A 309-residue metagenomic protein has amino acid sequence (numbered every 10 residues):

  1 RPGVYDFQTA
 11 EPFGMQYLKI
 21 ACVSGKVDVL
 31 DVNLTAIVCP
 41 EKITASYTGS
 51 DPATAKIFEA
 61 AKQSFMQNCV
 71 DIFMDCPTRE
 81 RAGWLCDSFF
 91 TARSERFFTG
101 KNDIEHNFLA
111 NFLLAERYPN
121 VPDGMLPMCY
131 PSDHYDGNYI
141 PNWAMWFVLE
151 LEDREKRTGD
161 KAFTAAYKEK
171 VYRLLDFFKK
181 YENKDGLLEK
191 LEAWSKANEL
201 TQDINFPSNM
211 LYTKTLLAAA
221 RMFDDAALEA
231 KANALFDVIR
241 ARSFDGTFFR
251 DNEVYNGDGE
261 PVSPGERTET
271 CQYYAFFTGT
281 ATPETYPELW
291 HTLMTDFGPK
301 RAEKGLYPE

Functional and structural regions predicted by a protein language model:
R1-T78, D87, D103-I104, P119-C129 (+3 more regions): Extracellular/oxidizing-compartment recognition motifs
G83-E309: Active-site core of glycosidic bond-cleaving carbohydrate-active enzymes
